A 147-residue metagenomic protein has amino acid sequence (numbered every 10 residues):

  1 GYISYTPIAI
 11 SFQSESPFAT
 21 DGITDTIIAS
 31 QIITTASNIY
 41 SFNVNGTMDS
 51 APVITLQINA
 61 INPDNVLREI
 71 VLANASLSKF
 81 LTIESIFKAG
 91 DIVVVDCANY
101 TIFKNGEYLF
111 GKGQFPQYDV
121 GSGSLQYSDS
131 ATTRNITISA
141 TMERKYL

Functional and structural regions predicted by a protein language model:
G1-S4, N43-N45: Short, solvent-exposed beta-strand/turn "edge" segments of beta-rich domains on protein surfaces
S4-F18, G123: Oligomerization/assembly interface segments of phage tail-like spikes and tubes
T20-L147: Intrinsically disordered, low-complexity segments enriched in serine, threonine, and glycine
